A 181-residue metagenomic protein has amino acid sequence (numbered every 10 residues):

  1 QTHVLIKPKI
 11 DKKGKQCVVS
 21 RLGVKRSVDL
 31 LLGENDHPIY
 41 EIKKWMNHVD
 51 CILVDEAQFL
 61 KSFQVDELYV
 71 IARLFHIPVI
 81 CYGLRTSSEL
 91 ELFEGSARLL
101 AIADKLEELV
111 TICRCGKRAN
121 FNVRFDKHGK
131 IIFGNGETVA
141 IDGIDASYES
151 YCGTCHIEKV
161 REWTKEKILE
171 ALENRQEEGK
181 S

Functional and structural regions predicted by a protein language model:
Q1-K43, S87-R98, E108-T111, I132-R175 (+1 more regions): Conserved P-loop
M46-C51: Short acidic/histidine-rich motifs immediately flanking catalytic phosphotransfer sites in two-component signaling
D55-A57: Walker B catalytic acidic pair
F59-K61, S88: Catalytic P-loop NTPase motifs of RecA-like helicase/translocase cores
I71-G95: Sensor-1/coupling segment of RecA-like P-loop NTPase cores
A103: Short basic (Lys/Arg) and small-residue
V110-I131: Conserved AAA+ ATPase core "coupling" helix
